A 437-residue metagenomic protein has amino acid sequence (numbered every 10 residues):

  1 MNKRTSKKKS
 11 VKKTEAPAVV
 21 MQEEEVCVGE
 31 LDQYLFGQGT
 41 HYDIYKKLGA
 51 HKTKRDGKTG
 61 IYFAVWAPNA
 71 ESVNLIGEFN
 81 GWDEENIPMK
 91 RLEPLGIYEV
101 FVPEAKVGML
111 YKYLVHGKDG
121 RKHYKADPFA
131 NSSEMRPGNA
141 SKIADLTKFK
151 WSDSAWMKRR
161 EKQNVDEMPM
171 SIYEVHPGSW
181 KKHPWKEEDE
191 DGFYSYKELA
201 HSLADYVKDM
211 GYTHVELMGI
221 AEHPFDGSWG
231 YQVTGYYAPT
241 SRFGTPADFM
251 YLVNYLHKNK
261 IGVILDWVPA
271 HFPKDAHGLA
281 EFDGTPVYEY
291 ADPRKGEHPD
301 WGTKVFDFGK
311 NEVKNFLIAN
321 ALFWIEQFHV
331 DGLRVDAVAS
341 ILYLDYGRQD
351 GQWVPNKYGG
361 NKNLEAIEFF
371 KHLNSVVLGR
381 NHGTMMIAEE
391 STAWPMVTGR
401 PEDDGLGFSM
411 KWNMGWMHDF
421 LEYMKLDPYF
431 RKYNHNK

Functional and structural regions predicted by a protein language model:
M1-K58, K90-E174, S179-E187, D191-F193 (+1 more regions): The feature marks proteins involved in alpha-glucan
T59-F63: Structural beta-strand segments of beta-rich domains
W66-V73: Short proline/glycine-enriched turn/loop motifs at strand-loop junctions of beta-rich domains
A67, W82-E84, V100: Beta-strand-enriched, solvent-exposed domains that form extended recognition/catalytic surfaces
V73-L75, Y111: Short beta-strand elements bearing conserved aromatic residues within extracellular beta-rich modules
E78-D83, K118: Change "in extracellular beta-sheet-rich domains … of secreted and cell-surface proteins" to "in beta-sheet-rich domains
S132-E134, S154-E167, H176-N361: Substrate-binding/active-site clefts of carbohydrate-active enzymes
H329-D331, Q349-K437: Conserved alpha/beta catalytic core and glycan-binding cleft of carbohydrate-active enzymes
